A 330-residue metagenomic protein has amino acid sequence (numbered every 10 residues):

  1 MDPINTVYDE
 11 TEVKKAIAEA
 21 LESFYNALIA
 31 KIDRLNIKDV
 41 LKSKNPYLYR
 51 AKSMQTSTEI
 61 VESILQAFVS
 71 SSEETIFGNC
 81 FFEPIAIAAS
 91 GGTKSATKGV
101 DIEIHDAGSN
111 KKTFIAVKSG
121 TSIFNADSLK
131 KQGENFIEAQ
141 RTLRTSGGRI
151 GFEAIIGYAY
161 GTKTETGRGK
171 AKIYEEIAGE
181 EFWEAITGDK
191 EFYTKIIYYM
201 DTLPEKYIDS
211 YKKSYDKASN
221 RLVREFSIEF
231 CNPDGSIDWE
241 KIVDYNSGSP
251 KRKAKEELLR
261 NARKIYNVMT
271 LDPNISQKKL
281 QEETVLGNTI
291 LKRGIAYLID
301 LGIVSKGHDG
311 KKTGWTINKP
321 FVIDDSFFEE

Functional and structural regions predicted by a protein language model:
M1-F81: Interdomain/boundary linker segments immediately adjacent to catalytic/signaling cores
S90, I102-D106, K111-F124: Conserved catalytic cores of phosphodiester-cleaving nucleases, focusing on short active-site segments
S119-E184: Catalytic cores of nucleic-acid endonucleases
G157-K253: Domain-level recognition of nuclease-like catalytic cores that cleave nucleotide substrates
K251-A262, D309-E330: Short, cationic-aromatic polyanion-contact patches
K255-I275, K279-E282: Short amphipathic alpha-helical interface segments
L286-Y297: Short amphipathic alpha-helical interaction segments
I299-D309: A short, conserved structural fragment
